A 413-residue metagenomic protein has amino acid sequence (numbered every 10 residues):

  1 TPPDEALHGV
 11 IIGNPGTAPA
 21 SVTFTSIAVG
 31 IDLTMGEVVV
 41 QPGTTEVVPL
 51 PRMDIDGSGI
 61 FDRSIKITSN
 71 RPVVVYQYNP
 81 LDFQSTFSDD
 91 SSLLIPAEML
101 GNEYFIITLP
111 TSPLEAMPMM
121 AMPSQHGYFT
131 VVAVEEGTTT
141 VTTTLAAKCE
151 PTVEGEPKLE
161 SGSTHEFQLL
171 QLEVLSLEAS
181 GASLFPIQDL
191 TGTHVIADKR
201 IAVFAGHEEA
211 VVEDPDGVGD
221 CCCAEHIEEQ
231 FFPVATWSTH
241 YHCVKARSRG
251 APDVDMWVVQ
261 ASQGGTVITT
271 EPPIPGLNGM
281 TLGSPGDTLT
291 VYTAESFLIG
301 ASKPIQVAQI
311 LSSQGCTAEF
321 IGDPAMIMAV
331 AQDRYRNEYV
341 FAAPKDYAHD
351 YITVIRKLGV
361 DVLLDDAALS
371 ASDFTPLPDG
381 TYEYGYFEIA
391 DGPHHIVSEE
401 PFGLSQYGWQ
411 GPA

Functional and structural regions predicted by a protein language model:
T1-T17, F24-S26, I31-A413: Conserved functional hotspot residues at active sites or interaction interfaces
